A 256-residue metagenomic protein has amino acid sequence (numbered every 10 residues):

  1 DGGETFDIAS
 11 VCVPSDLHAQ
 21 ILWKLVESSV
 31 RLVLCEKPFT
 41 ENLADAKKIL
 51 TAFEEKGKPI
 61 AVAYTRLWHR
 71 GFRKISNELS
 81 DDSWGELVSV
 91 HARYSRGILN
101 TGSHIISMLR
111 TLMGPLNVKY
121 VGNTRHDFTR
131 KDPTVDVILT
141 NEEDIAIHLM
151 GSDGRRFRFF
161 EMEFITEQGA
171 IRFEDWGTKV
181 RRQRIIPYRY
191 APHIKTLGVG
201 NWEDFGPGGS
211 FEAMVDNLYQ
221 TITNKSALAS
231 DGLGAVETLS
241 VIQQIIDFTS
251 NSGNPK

Functional and structural regions predicted by a protein language model:
D1-A52: Beta-loop-alpha module in the N-terminal Rossmann-like domain of NAD(P)-dependent dehydrogenases, especially those
T5-V13, E142, D216-K256: C-terminal helix-rich "cap/oligomerization" subdomain common to oxidoreductases
F6, H18, L22, A46 (+4 more regions): A general structural signal for well-ordered alpha-helical segments in protein cores
I8, F39-T101: A contiguous active-site-proximal alpha/beta segment in oxidoreductase catalytic domains
L17-H18, L99, R156: Short glycine-rich, flexible loops that bind phosphorylated cofactors or substrates
L34-C35, I60-V62, F173: Hydrophobic residues in well-ordered beta-strands that form the structural core
S103-K179, R184, F205-A227, Q243-I245: Contiguous beta-strand/loop segments that form the cofactor/metal-binding neighborhood of enzyme cores
